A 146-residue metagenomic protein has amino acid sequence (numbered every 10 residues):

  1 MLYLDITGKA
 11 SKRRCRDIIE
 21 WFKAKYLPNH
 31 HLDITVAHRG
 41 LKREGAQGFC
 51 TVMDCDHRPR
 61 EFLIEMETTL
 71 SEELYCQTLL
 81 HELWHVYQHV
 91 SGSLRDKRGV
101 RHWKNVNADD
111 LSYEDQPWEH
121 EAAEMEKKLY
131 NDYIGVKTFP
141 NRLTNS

Functional and structural regions predicted by a protein language model:
M1-A10, D33-R43: Hydrophobic or amphipathic, alpha-helical segments that drive membrane association/targeting
K9, R13, E73-L74, T78 (+1 more regions): Soluble non-cytosolic domains of exported or imported proteins
A10-H31: Zn2+-dependent metallopeptidase catalytic core
Y26-H31, S93-R95, Y133-N141: Surface-exposed helix-capping loop/turn segments at secondary-structure junctions
R39-E73, H89-V90: Active-site scaffold of zinc-dependent metalloenzymes
E73, H89-H120: Post-HEXXH active-site segment of zinc metalloproteases
Q77-H89: Active-site recognition of the HExxH zinc-binding catalytic motif
S112-Q116, E126-S146: Long, well-structured alpha-helical subdomains associated with metal-dependent extracellular/ecto-lumenal hydrolases
